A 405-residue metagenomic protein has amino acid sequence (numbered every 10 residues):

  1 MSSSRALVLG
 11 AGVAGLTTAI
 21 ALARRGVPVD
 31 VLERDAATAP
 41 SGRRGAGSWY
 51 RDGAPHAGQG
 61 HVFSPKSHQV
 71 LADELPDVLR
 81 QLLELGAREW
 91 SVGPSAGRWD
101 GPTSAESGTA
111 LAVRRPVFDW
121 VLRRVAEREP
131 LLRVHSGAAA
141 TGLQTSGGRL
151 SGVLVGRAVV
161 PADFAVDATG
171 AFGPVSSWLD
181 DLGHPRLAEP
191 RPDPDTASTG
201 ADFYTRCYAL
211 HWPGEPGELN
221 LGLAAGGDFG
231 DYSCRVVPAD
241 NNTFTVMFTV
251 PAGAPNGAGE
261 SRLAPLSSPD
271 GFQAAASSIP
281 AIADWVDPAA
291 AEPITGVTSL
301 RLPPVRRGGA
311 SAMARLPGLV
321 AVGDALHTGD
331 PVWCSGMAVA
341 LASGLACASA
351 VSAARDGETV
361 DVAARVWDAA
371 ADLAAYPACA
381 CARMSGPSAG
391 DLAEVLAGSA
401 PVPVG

Functional and structural regions predicted by a protein language model:
S4-G42: N-terminal Rossmann-like FAD-binding beta1-loop-alpha1 element of flavoenzymes
A21, A39-S95: N-terminal FAD cofactor-binding segment of flavoenzymes
V62-F63, A105-R124, P174: Short beta-strand to alpha-helix junction loop
L82-V117: Flavin (FAD/FMN) cofactor-binding and adjacent substrate-gating region of FAD-dependent oxidoreductase domains
R128-A281: Predominantly flavin-linked oxidoreductase catalytic cores and closely associated redox partners
A252-R365, A369-D372: FAD/FMN-dependent oxidoreductases across multiple families
S349-G405: C-terminal helical "tail/cap" subdomain of flavin- and related membrane-associated enzymes
